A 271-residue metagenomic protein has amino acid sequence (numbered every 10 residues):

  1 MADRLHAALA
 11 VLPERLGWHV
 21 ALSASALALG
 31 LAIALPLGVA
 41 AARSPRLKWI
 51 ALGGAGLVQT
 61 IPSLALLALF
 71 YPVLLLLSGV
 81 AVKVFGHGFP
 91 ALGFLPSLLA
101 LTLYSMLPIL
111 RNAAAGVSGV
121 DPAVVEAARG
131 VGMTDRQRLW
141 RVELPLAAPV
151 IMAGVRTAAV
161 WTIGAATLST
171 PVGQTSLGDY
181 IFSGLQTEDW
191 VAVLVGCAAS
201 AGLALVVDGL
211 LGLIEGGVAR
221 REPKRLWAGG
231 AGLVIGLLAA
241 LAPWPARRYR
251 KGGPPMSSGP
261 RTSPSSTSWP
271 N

Functional and structural regions predicted by a protein language model:
M1-A26, W140: Periplasmic/extracellular loop-to-transmembrane helix junction in inner-membrane transport proteins
M1-H6, A10, G209-R248: Transmembrane alpha-helical segments of polytopic membrane transport and secretion proteins
V11-L22, P72-P108: Loop-to-helix entry region at the N-terminal start of transmembrane alpha-helices in multi-pass membrane transporters
A24, R136-L168, V191, V195 (+1 more regions): Transmembrane alpha-helices
L37-P72, L101, R111-S118, R225-G230 (+1 more regions): Cytoplasmic-entry segments and transmembrane alpha-helices of multi-pass inner-membrane transporters
I109-V155: Short cytoplasmic-facing helical segments at TM-TM junctions of multi-pass membrane proteins
L177-L213: Hydrophobic alpha-helical transmembrane segments of polytopic membrane proteins
G252-P264: Short, well-ordered beta-strand elements
